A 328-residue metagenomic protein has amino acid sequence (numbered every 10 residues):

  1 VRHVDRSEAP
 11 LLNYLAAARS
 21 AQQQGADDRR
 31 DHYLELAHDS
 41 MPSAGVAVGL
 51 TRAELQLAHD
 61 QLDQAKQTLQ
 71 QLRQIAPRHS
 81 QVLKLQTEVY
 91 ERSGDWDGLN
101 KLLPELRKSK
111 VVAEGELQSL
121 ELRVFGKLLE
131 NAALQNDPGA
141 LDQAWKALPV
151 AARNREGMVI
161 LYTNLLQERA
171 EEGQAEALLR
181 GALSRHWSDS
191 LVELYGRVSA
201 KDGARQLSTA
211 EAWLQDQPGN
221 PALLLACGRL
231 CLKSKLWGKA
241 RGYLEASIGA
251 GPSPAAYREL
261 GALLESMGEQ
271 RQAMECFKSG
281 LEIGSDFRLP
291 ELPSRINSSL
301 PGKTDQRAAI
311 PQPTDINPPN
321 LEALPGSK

Functional and structural regions predicted by a protein language model:
D5-A9, M41-S43, P77, V111 (+5 more regions): Short coil turns that delineate tetratricopeptide repeat
L11-A16, V46-T51, Q67, S80-Q86 (+7 more regions): Alpha-solenoid helical repeat scaffolds
A18-G25, E35-H38, G45-E54, F125-E130 (+1 more regions): Alpha-helical adaptor scaffolds
Q24-G25, H59, S93, Q135 (+4 more regions): Structural motif corresponding to the intra-repeat A-B loop/turn of tetratricopeptide repeats
D27-D28, L62, W96, P138 (+5 more regions): TPR-repeat structural position
Q74-I75, S80, T87-V112, E176-D189 (+2 more regions): TPR/TPR-like (Sel1-like) alpha-helical repeat modules
